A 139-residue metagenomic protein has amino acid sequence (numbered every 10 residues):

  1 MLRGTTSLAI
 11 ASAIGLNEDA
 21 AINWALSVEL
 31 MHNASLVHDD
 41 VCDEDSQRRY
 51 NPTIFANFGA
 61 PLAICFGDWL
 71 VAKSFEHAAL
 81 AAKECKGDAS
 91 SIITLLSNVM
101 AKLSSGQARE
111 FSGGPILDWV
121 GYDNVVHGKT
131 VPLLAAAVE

Functional and structural regions predicted by a protein language model:
M1-E139: Mg2+-dependent prenyl diphosphate-binding active-site environment of isoprenoid biosynthetic enzymes
